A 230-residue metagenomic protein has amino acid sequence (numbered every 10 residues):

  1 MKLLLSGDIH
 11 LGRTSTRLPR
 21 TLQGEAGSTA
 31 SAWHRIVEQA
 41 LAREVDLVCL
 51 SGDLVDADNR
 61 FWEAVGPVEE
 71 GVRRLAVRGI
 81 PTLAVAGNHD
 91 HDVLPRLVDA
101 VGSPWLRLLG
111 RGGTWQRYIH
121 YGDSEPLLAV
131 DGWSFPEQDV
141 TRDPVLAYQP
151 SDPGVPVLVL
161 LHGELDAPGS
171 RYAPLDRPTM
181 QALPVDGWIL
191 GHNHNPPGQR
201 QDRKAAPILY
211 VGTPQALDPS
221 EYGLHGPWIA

Functional and structural regions predicted by a protein language model:
M1-G66, E70: N-terminal active-site segment of His-dependent metallophosphoesterases
L47, D58-L209, T213-G226: His/Asp/Glu-rich metal-coordinating catalytic cores of metallo-dependent phosphodiesterases/hydrolases acting on
